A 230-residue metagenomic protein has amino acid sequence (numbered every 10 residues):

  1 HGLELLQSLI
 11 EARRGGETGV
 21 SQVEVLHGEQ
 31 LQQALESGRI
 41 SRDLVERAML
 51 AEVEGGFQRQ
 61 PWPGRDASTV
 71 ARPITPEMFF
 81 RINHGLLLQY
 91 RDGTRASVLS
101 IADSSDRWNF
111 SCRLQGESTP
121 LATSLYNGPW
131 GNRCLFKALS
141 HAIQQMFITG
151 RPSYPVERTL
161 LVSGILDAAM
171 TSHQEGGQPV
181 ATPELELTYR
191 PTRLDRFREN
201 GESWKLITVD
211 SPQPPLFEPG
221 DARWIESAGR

Functional and structural regions predicted by a protein language model:
H1: Donor/substrate-binding cores of folate-linked one-carbon enzymes
E4-W130, C134-E157, L166-M170, P183-G229: Contiguous beta-strand/loop segments that form the cofactor/metal-binding neighborhood of enzyme cores
L35, H173-Q178: Long, compositionally biased interface segments
G150-R151, L161-V162, G176: Long, C-terminal catalytic modules of enzymes
